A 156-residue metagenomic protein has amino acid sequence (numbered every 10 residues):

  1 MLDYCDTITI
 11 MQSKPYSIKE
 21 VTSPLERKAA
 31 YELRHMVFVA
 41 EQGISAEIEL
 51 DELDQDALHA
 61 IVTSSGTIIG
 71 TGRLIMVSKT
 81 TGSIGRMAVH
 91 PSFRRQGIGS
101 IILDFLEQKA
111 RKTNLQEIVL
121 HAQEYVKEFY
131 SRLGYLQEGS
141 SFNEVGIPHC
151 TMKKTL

Functional and structural regions predicted by a protein language model:
M1-P24: Conserved N-terminal entry element of GNAT/NAT acetyltransferase domains
E32-S45: Helix-loop element at the rim of GNAT/NAT acetyltransferase active sites that forms part of the acceptor-substrate
A46-G72: Conserved beta-hairpin
I61, T67-M76, T80-A88: Conserved beta-strand in the GNAT
M76-G85, R94-R95, E144-H149: A conserved beta-turn-beta hairpin within the catalytic core of GNAT-like acetyltransferases that forms part
R95-Q108: Conserved acetyl-CoA-binding loop-helix of GNAT-fold acetyltransferases
L103, A110-Q123: Conserved GNAT acetyl-CoA-binding A-motif
V119-H121, S131, L136-T151: Conserved catalytic-core motifs of GNAT/GCN5-like acyltransferases
